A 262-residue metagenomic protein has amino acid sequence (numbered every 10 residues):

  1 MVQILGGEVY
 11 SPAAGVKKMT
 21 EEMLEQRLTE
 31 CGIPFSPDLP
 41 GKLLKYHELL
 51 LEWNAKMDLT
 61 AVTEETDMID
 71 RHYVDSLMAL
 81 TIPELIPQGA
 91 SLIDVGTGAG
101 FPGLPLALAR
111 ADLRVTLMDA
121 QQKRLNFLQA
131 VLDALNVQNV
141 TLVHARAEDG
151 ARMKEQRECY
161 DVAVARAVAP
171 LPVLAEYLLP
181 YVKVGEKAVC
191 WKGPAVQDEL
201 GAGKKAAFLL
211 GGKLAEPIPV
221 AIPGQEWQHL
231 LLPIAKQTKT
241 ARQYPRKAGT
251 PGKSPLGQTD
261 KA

Functional and structural regions predicted by a protein language model:
V2-L5, V9-G89, I93, K123-V140: Class I SAM-dependent transferase core
P37, T63, H144-R146, E216-I218: Short loop/edge segments at beta-strand edges and connector loops that shape dinucleotide/nucleotide cofactor-binding
L50, L106, K192, I234: Residue-level signal for inorganic ion chemistry
L77-A167, A175-E176: Conserved SAM/SAH cofactor-binding pocket of Class I
R124-N126, V196, L200: Short alpha-helix immediately C-terminal to the canonical SAM-binding loop
D161-V173, P180, C190, P194: A short SAM/SAH-binding and catalytic strip from SAM-dependent methyltransferases
V182-V184: Helix-to-beta-strand junctions that scaffold the AdoMet/dcAdoMet cofactor pocket in Class I SAM-dependent enzymes
G201-A262: SAM/dcSAM-binding transferase cores
